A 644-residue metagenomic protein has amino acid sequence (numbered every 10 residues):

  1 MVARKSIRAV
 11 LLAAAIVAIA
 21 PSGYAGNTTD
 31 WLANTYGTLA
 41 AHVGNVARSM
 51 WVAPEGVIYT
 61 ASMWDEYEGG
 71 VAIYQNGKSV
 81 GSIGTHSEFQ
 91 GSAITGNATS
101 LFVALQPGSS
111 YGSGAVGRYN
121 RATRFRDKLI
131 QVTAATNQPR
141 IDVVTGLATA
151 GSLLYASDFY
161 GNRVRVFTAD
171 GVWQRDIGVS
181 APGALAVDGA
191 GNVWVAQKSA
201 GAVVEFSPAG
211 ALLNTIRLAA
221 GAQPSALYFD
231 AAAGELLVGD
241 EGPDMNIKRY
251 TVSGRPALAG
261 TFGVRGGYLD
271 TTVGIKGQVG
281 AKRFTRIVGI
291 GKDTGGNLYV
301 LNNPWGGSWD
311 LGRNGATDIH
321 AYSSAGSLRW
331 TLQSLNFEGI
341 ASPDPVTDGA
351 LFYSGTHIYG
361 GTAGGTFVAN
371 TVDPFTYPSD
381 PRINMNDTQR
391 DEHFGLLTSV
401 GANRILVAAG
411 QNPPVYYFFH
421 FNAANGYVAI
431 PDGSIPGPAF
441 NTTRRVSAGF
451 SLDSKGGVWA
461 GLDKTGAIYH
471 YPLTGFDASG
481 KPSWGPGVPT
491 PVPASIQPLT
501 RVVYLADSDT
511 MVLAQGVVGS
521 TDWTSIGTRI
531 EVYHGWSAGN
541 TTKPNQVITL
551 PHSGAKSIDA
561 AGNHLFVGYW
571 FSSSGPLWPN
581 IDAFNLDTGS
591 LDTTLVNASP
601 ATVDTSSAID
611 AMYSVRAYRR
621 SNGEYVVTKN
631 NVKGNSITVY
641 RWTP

Functional and structural regions predicted by a protein language model:
W31-A40, G84-S87, D127-P139, R217-A219 (+7 more regions): Surface-exposed loop and turn segments in beta-propeller and other repeat-based domains that flank or scaffold
L39-Y67: Beta-strand-rich domains and repeat architectures in extracellular enzymes and scaffolds, especially beta-propellers
V46-S49, E88-T95, I141-L147, A181-V187 (+9 more regions): Repeated scaffold domains used in trafficking and secretory/extracellular systems, primarily beta-propellers
V57-Y59, L101-V103, L154-A156, N192-W194 (+9 more regions): Conserved beta-propeller blade signature
W64-E68, P107-G112, G161-N162, A200-G201 (+8 more regions): Short glycine/acidic-enriched loop and turn motifs that connect beta-strands
G69-A72, G114-R118, R163-R165, G201-V204 (+8 more regions): A short loop-to-beta-strand structural motif that recurs across blades of beta-propeller domains
Y74-K78, N120-R124, F167-V172, F206-A211 (+8 more regions): Short loop/turn segments that connect beta-strands within beta-propeller blades
I358-G361, I609-P644: Blade-level signature of beta-propeller repeat domains, shared across WD40, Kelch, NHL, RCC1 and BNR/Asp-box propellers
